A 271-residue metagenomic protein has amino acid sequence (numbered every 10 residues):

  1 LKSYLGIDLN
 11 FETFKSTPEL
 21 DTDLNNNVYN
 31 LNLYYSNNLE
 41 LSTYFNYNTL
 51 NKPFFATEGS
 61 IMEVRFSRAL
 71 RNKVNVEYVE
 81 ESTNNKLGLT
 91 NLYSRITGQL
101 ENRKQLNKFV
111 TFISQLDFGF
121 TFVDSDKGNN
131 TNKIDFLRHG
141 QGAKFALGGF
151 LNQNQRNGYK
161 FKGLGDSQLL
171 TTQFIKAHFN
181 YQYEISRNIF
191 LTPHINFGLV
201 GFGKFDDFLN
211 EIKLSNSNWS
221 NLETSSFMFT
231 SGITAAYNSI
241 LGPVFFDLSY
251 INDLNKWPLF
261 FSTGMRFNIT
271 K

Functional and structural regions predicted by a protein language model:
L1-K2, L50, Q105-F109, E184-N188 (+2 more regions): Outer-membrane beta-barrel channels and translocator barrels
L1-L33, L41-T43: Transmembrane beta-barrel wall of Gram-negative outer-membrane proteins
Y4-D8, I61-R65, Q99, T111-Q115 (+5 more regions): Residue-level detector of the transmembrane beta-barrel scaffold of outer-membrane proteins
L5, N10-P18, L50, A69-K73 (+5 more regions): Structural signature of outer-membrane beta-barrel domains
L24-I185, H194: C-terminal outer-membrane beta-barrel translocator/porin domains of Gram-negative envelope proteins and their
S42, A235-G242, K256-K271: Outer-membrane beta-barrel "beta-signal"
S167-Q173, S225, S249-S262: Solvent-exposed loop/turn segments connecting transmembrane beta-strands in outer-membrane beta-barrel proteins
E184-S186, F190-S231: Outer-membrane beta-barrel transmembrane domain signature
